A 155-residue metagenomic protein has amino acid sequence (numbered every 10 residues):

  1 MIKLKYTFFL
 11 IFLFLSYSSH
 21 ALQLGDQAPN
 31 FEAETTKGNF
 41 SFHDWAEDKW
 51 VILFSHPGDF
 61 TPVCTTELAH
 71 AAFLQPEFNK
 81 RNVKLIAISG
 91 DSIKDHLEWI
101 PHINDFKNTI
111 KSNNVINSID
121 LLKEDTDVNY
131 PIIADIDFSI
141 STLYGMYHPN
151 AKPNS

Functional and structural regions predicted by a protein language model:
M1-T7: Bacterial N-terminal signal peptides that target proteins for export
T7-F14: Hydrophobic alpha-helical signal peptides and transmembrane signal-/tail-anchor segments that drive secretory-pathway
S16-S18: N-terminal signal peptide c-region/cleavage motif recognized by signal peptidases
H20-S155: Chalcogenol-based redox active-site neighborhoods
